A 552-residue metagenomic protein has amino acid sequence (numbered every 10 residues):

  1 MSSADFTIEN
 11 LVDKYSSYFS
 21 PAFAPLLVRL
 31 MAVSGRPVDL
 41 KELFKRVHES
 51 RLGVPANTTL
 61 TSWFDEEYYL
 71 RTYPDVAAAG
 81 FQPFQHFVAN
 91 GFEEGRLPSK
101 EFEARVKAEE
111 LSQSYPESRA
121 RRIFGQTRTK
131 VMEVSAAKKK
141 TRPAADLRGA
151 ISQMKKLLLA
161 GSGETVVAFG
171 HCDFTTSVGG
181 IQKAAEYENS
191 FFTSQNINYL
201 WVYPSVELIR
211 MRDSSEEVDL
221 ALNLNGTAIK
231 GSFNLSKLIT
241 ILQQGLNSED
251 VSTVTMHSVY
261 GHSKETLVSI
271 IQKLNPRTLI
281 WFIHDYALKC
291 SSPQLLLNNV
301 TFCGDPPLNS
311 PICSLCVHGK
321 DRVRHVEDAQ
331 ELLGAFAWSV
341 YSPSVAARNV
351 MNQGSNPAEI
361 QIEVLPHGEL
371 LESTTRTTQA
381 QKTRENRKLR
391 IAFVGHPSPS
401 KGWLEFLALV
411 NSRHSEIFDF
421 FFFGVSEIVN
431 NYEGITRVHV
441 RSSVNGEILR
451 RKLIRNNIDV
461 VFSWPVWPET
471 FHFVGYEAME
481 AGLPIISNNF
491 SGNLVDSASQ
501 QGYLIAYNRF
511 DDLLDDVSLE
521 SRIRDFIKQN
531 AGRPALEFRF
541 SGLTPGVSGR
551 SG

Functional and structural regions predicted by a protein language model:
S2-P143: Charge-rich, low-complexity intrinsically disordered regions
K130-R210, L274-R277, L407-I417: N-terminal subdomain of nucleotide-sugar transferases
G245-S263, R277-F282, D459-S463: Short N-terminal targeting/anchoring amphipathic segment
C303-V340: Membrane-proximal helix-turn-helix segments that form the acceptor-binding/catalytic region of lipid-linked
R348-L370: Helix-loop-beta element that forms the nucleotide-linked donor phosphate-binding surface in glycosyltransferases
T383-K401, V410: Conserved donor-binding/catalytic core segment of Leloir-type glycosyltransferases
G424-N457: Nucleotide-activated donor-binding/catalytic signature segment of Leloir-type glycosyltransferases, i.e., the conserved
V460, P484-N488: Short hydrophobic beta-strand element within catalytic cores of glycosyltransferases and related nucleotide-activated
